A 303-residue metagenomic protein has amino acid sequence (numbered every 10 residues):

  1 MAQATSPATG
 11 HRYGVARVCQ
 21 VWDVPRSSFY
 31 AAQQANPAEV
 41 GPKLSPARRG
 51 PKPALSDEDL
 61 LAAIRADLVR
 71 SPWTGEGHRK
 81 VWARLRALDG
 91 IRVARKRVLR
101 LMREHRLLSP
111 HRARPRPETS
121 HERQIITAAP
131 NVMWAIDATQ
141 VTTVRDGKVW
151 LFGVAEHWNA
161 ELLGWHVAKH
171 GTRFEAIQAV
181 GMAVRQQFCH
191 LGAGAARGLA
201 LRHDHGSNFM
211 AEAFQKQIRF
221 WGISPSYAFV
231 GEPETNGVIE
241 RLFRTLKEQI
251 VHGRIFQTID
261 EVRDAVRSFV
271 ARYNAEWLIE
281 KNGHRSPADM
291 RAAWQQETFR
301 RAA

Functional and structural regions predicted by a protein language model:
M1-A303: Charged DNA-binding/catalytic regions of mobile-element recombinases
